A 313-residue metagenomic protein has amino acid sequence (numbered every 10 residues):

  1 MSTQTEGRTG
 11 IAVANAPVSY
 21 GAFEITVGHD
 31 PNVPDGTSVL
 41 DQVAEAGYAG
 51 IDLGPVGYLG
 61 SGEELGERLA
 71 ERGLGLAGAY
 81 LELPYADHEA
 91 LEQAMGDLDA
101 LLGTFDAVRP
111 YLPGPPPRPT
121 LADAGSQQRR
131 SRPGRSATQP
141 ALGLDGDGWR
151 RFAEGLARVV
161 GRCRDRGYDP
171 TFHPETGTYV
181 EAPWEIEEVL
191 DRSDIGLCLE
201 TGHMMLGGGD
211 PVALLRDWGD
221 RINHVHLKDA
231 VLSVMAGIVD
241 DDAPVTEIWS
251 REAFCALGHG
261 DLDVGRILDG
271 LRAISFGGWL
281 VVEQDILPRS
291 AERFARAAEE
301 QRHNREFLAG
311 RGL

Functional and structural regions predicted by a protein language model:
S2-L112, D147, E154-A157, R164-Y168 (+3 more regions): N-terminal pre-domain/capping segments
I11-P17, I51-L53, L76-A79, P117-L121 (+4 more regions): Hydrophobic faces of well-ordered beta-strands that scaffold small-molecule active sites in alpha/beta enzyme cores
G21-I25, D123-R130, L227-I238: Short, solvent-exposed beta-strand-terminating loops
V27-N32, R129-A137, V234-E247: Short, flexible, mixed-charge acidic loops at enzyme active sites
G50-E64, P84-A90, T176-E181, H203-G209 (+3 more regions): Acidic-and-aromatic substrate-binding clefts and catalytic sites of carbohydrate-active enzymes
I51, A153-A256: Acidic/histidine-rich catalytic cores of soluble enzymes
E82-A100, Q127-L144, V245-R251, R289-A295: Surface-exposed, active-site-proximal loop segments in enzymatic domains
A107-P140: Active-site groove signature of glycoside hydrolases
